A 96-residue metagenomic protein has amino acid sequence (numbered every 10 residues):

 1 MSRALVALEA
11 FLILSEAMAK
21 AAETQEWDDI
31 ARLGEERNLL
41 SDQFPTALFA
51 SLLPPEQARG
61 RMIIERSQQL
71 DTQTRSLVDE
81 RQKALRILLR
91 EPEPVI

Functional and structural regions predicted by a protein language model:
S2-K20, D28-I96: C-terminal-biased regions
